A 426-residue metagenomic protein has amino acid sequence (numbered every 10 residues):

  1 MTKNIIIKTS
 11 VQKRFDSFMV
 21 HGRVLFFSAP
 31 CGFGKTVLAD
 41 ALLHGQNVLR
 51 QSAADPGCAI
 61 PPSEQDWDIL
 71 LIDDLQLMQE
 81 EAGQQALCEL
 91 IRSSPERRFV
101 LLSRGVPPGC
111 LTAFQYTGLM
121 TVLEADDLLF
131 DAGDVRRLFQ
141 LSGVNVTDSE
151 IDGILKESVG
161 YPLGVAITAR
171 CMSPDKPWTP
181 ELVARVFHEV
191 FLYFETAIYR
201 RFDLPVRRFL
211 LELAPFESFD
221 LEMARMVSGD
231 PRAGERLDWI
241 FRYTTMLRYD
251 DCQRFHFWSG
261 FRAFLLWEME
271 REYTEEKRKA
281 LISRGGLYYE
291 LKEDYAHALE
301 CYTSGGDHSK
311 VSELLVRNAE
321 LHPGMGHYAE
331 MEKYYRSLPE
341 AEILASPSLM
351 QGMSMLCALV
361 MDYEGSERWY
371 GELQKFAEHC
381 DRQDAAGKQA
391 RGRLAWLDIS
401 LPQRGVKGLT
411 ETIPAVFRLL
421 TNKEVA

Functional and structural regions predicted by a protein language model:
T2-F15: N-terminal pre-P-loop "Q-motif" helix
H21-A39: Walker A/P-loop nucleotide-binding motif
G32, L38-A39, Y116, T121-V122 (+5 more regions): Amphipathic alpha-helical "lid/sensor" segments that cap RecA-like P-loop NTPase cores
S63-G83: Conserved P-loop NTPase "ATPase switch" module shared by AAA+ and STAND
L77-Q79, E89-Q115, L247: Sensor-1/coupling segment of RecA-like P-loop NTPase cores
S149, L192-E270, A280: C-terminal boundary/linker of central alpha/beta nucleotide-binding cores
E275-L349, L356, G365-W369: Extended alpha-helical scaffolding segments used for macromolecular assembly and cargo binding
E342-A426: Internal alpha-solenoid helical repeat scaffolds
